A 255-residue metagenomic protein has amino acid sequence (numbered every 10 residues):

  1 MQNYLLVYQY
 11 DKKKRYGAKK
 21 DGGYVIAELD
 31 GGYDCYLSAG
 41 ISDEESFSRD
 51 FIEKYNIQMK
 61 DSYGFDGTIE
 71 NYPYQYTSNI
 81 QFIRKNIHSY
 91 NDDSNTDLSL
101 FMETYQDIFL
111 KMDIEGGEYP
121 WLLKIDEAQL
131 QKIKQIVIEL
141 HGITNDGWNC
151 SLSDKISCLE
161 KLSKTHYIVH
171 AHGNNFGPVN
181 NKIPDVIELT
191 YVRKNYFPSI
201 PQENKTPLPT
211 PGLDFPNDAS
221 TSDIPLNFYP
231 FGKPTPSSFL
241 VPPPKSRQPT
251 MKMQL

Functional and structural regions predicted by a protein language model:
M1-D30, D34-C35, E44, D50 (+3 more regions): Rossmann-like AdoMet/SAM-dependent catalytic core
L29-G31, F51-I57, E127-I133, L162: Short, conserved loop/helix-junction motifs that constitute active-site signature segments in enzyme catalytic cores
A39, F65, L110-M112, I138: Active-site flanking residues adjacent to catalytic metal/cofactor-binding acidic residues
D43, G64-Y72: Short, polar loop motifs at secondary-structure junctions
D43-E44, S89, F109-L110, I114-W121: Short acidic, Gly/Ser-rich segments with clustered Asp/Glu that frequently serve as metal-coordination loops in enzyme
F51, I69-I80, A128: Short loop/helix-cap segments at secondary-structure boundaries that form the rim of catalytic
E118-L159: A short alpha/beta connector and helix-capping loop motif
